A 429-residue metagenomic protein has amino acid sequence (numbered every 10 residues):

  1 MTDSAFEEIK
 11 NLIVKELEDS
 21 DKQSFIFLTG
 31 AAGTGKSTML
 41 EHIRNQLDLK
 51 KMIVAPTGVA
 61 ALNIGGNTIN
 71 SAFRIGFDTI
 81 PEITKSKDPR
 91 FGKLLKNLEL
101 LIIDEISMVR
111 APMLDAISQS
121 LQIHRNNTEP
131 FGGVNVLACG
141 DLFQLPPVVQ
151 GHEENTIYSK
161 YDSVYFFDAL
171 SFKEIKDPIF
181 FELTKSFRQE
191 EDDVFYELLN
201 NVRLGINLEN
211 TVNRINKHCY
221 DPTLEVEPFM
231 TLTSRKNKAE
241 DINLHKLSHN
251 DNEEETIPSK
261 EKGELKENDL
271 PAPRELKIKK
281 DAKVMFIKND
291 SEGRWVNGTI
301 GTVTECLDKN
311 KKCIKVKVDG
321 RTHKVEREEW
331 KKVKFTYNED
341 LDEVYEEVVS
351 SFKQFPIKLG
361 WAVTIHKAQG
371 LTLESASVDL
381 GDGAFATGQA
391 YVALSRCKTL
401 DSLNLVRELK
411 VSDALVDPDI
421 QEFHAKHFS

Functional and structural regions predicted by a protein language model:
M1-S429: Conserved ATP-binding/catalytic motifs of P-loop helicase motor domains
